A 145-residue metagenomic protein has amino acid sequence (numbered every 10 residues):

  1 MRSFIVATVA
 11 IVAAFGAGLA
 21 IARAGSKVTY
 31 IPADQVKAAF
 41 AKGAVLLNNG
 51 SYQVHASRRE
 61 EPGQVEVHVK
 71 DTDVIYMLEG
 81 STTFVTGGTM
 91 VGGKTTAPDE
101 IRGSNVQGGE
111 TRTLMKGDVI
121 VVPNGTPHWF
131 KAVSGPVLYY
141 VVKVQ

Functional and structural regions predicted by a protein language model:
M1-A10: Bacterial N-terminal signal peptides that target proteins for export
F4, G16-K70: A short, N-terminal "cap"/entry segment at the start of jelly-roll beta-barrel domains of the cupin/DSBH fold
A56, F84-T86, Y139: Short hydrophobic/aromatic-rich beta-strand segments that constitute the beta-sheet cores of beta-sandwich/beta-barrel
E66, D73-Y76, T111-R112, I120: His/acidic/aromatic-lined binding-pocket segments of jelly-roll/cupin-type domains and related regulatory beta-sandwich
V69-M90, T96-N105: Short, conserved beta-strand element in jelly-roll/cupin
T113-V133: Conserved metal-binding segment of the jelly-roll/cupin
S134-Q145: A short hydrophobic beta-strand segment most commonly corresponding to one strand of the jelly-roll/cupin
